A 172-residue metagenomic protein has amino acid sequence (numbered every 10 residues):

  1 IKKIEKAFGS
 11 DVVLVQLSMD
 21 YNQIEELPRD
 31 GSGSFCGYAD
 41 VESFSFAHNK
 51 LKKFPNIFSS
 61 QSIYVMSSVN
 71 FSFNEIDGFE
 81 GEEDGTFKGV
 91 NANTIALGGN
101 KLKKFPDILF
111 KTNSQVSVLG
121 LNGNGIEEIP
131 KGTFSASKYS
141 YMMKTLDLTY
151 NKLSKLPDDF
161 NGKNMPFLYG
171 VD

Functional and structural regions predicted by a protein language model:
I1-S10, L14, M19-D20, D172: Short intrinsically disordered, low-complexity coil segments enriched in acidic
I4, L27-D30, F54, F79-E82 (+3 more regions): Canonical leucine-rich repeat
A7, A39-D40, H48, N91-A92 (+5 more regions): Sensor of tandemly repeated, compositionally biased sequence architecture
F8, G31, F58, L109 (+1 more regions): Short, flexible helix/strand-to-coil boundary loops that buttress conserved ligand/catalytic motifs in alpha/beta
S10-L14, C36-D40, S60-M66, F87-N91 (+3 more regions): Leucine-rich repeat
M19-N22, F46-N49, F71-N74, L97-N100 (+2 more regions): Consensus "Asn ladder" position of solenoid repeat domains
V69, L146, P166-D172: Leucine-rich solenoid repeat scaffolds
